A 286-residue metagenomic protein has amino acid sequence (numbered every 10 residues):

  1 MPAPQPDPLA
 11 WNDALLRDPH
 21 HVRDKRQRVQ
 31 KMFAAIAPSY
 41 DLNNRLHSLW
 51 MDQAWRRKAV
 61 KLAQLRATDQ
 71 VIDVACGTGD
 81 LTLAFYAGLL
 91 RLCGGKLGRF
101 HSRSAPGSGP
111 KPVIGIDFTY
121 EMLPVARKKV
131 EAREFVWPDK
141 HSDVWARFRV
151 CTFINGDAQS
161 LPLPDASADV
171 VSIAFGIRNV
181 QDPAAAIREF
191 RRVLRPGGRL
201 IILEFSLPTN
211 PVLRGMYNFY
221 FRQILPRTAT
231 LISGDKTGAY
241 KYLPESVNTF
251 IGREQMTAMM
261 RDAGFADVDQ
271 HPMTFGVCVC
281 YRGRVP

Functional and structural regions predicted by a protein language model:
M1-K31: N-terminal auxiliary segments of SAM/dcSAM-dependent transferases
M32, I36, D41-K61, I251: Conserved SAM-binding loop and adjacent beta-strand
Q70-S160: Class I SAM-dependent methyltransferase SAM/SAH-binding core
Q159-V170: A short acidic, Gly/Pro-enriched loop at the edge of an enzyme's catalytic core that lines a small-molecule cofactor
D169-P183, S206: A short SAM/SAH-binding and catalytic strip from SAM-dependent methyltransferases
A184-P196: A short glycine-rich, Lys/Arg-flanked "PGG" loop and its adjoining helix->strand segment in the class I
L203-A263, D269: C-terminal alpha-helical "lid/dimerization" subdomain adjacent to the S-adenosyl-L-methionine
M259-P286: C-terminal lobe and adjacent flexible extensions of AdoMet/dcAdoMet transferase-like proteins
